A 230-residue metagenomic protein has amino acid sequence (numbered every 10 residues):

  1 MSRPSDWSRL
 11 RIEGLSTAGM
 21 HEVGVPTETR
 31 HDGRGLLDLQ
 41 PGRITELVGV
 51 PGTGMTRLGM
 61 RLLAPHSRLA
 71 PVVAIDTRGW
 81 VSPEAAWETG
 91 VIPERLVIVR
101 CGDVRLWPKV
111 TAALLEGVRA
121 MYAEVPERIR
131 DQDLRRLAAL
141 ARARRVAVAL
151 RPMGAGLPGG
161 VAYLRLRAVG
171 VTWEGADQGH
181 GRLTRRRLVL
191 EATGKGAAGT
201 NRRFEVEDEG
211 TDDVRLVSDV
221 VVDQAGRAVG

Functional and structural regions predicted by a protein language model:
M1-A74, D223-G230: Detector for small/aliphatic-rich hydrophobic stretches
L37-Q40, A113-L115, R142, H180-L183: Solvent-exposed alpha-helices and their adjacent loops that cap or buttress functional pockets in soluble metabolic
L62-A64, T89-V91, A138-L140: Short, solvent-exposed amphipathic alpha-helical segments in soluble enzyme and RNA/protein-processing domains
L69-Q132: Conserved inter-motif catalytic segment of the P-loop NTP-binding fold
R105-E174: P-loop NTPase motor core
M153-G230: Phosphate-binding/switch region of NTP-binding enzymes
